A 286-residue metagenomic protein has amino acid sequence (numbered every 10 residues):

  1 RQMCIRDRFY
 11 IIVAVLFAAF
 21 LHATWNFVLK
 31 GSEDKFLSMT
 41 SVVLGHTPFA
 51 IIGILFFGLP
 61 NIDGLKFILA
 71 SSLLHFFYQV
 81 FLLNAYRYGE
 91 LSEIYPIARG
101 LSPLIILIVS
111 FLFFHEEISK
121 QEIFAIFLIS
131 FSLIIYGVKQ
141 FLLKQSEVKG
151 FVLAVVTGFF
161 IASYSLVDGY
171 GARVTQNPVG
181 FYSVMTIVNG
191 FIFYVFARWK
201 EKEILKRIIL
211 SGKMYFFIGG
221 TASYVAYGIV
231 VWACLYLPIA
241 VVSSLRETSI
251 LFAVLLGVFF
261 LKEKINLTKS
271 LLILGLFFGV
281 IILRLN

Functional and structural regions predicted by a protein language model:
R1-I5: Short, small-residue-biased leader/transition segments that mark boundaries at the very start of proteins
R6-I12, F49, G53-K66, I106-E122 (+3 more regions): Helix-coil boundary and interhelical linker segments in multi-pass alpha-helical membrane proteins
R6-L73, Q79-L91, V138-V155, I187-G219 (+3 more regions): Membrane-interface interhelical linkers
A19-A23, I51, S72, F76-F77 (+8 more regions): Hydrophobic/small/kink-forming positions within alpha-helical transmembrane segments of polytopic membrane proteins
T47-A50, L107-F111, K120-K139, T268-L285: Hydrophobic transmembrane alpha-helices of multi-pass small-molecule transport proteins
A70-L74, R87-I134, G180-V188, I239-F259: Specific alpha-helical transmembrane segments that line the substrate/conduction pathway and gating interfaces
K149-G180: Selected transmembrane alpha-helices and immediately adjacent juxtamembrane segments of polytopic inner-membrane
